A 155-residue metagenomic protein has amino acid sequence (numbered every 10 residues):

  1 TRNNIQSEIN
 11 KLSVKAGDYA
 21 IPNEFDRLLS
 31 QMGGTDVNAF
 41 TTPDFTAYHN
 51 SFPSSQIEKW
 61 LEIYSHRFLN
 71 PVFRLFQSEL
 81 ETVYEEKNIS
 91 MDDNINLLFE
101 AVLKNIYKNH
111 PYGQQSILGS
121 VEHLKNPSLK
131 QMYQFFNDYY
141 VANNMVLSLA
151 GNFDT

Functional and structural regions predicted by a protein language model:
T1-T155: Charge-rich, well-structured scaffold segments of protease-associated domains
